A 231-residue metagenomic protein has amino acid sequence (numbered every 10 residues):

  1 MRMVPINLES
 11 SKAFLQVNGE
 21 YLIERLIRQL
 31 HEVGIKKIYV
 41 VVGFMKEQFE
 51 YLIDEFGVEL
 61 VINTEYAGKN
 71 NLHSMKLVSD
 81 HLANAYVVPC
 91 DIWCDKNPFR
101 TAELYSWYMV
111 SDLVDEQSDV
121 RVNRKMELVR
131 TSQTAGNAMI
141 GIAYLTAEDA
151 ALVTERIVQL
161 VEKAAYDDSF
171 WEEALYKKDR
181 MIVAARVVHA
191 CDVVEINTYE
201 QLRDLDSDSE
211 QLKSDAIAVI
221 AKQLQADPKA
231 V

Functional and structural regions predicted by a protein language model:
M1-K46: N-terminal glycine-rich phosphate-binding loop and ensuing alpha1 helix
R2, R25, Q48-Y51, L77 (+1 more regions): Phosphate- and divalent-cation-binding pockets in alpha/beta enzyme and binding domains that engage nucleotide-derived
A13, G57-E59, I182-A184: Conserved beta-strand segments of alpha/beta enzyme cores
N18-Y21, F44, Y66, F170 (+1 more regions): Short beta->alpha linker loops
K36-I38, N84, I182: Residues at the starts of beta-strands that form the adenosine-phosphate
E50-D119, I140, E148: Conserved beta-loop-beta/alpha segment of the NTase-like Rossmann-fold superfamily that binds/positions NTPs
D95-S169: Conserved core of the sugar-phosphate nucleotidyltransferase
A138-K229: Conserved alpha/beta core of the MobA/IspD/sugar-nucleotide pyrophosphorylase nucleotidyltransferase superfamily
